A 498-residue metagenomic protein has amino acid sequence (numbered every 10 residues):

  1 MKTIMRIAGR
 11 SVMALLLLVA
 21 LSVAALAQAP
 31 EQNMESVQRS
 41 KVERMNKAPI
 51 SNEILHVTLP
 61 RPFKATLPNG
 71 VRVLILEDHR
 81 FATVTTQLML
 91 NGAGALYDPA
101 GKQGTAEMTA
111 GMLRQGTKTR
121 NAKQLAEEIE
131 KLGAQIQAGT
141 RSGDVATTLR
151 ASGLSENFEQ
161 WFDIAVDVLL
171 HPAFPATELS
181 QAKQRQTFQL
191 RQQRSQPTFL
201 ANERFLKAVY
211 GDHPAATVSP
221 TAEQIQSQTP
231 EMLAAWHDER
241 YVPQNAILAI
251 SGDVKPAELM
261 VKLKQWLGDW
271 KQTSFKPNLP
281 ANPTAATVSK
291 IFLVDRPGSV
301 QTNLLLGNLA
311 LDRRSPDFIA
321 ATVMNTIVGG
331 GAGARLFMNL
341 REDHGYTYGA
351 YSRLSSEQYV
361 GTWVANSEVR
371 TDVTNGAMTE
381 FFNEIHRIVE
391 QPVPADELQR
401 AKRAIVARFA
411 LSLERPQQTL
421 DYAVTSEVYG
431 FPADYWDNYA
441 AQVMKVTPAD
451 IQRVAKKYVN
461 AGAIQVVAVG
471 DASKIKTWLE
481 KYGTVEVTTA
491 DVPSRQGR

Functional and structural regions predicted by a protein language model:
M1-G9: N-terminal secretory signal peptides that target proteins for export/translocation
S11-A24: Bacterial N-terminal signal peptides
V19, G116-T117, I136, L169-A173 (+5 more regions): A generic secondary-structure signal for well-formed alpha-helical elements
Q28-E128, R150-G153, D163-A165, A234-N339 (+2 more regions): His/Glu-rich zincin catalytic helix
L74-L76, F81-R114, R120-L169, K183 (+9 more regions): M16 family metallopeptidases and their MPP-like homologs
H171-F174, L179, S227-Q228: Peptidyl-prolyl cis-trans isomerase
M232, T447-R453: A short, acidic, amphipathic alpha-helical segment used as a generic capping/interface helix at domain edges
